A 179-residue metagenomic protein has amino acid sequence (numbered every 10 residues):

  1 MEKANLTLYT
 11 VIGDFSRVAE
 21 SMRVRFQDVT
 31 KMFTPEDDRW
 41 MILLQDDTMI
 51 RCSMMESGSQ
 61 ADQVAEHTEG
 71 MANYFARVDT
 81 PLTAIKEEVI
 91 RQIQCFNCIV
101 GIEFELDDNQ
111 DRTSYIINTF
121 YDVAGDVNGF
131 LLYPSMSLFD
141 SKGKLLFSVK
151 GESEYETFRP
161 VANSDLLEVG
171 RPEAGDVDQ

Functional and structural regions predicted by a protein language model:
M1-D14, V18-T30, C95, G101-Q179: Acidic, proline/glycine-rich low-complexity IDRs
R17, V24-C98, I102-F104, E156: Short, intrinsically disordered low-complexity segments
